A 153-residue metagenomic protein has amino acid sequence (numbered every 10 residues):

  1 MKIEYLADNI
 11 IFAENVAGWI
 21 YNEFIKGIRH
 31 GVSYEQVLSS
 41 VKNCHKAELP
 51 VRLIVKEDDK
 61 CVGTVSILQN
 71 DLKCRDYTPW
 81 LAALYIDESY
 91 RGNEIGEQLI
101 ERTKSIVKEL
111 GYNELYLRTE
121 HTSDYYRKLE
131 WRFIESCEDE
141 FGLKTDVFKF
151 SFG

Functional and structural regions predicted by a protein language model:
K2-V16: A short beta-loop-alpha structural element at the N-terminal edge of CoA-dependent acyl/N-acetyltransferase catalytic
F24-I54: Active-site rim helix/loop that mediates acceptor-substrate recognition in acyltransferases
P50, L143-F148: Short hydrophobic/aromatic beta-strand or adjacent loop that forms the aromatic wall/cage of a ligand/substrate-binding
I54, K60-Q69, W80, Y85: Conserved beta-strand in the GNAT
N70-L81, R91: A conserved beta-turn-beta hairpin within the catalytic core of GNAT-like acetyltransferases that forms part
A83-I86, G92-S105: Conserved acetyl-CoA-binding loop-helix of GNAT-fold acetyltransferases
L84, L115-R118: Conserved hydrophobic beta-strand within the GNAT/NAT acetyltransferase core sheet that lines the active-site cleft
E109, N113, E120-K144: Conserved active-site alpha-helix within GNAT-family acetyltransferase domains
